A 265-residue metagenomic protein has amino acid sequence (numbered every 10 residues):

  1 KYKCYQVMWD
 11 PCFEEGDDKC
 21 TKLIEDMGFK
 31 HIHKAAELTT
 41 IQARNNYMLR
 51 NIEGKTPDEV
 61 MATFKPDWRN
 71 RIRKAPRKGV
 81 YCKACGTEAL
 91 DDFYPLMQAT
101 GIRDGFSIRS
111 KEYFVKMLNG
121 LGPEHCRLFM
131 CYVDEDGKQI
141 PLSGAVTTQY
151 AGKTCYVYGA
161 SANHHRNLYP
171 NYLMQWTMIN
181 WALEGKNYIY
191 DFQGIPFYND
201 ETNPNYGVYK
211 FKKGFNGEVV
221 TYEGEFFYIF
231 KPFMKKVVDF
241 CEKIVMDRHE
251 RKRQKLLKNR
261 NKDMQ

Functional and structural regions predicted by a protein language model:
K1, M117-N119, P123-P232, K236: Aromatic (often tryptophan-rich) hydrophobic motifs at membrane interfaces
K3, G137, K258-N261: Short, flexible coil/linker elements and helix-boundary hinge sites characteristic of intrinsically disordered
K3-C12: Divalent metal-dependent hydrolysis catalytic cores, especially in the metallo-beta-lactamase
Y5, V80, N187-Y188: A structural micro-motif
P11-N167: A conserved beta-strand-loop-helix scaffold within acyl/acetyltransferase catalytic domains
M27-K55, G185, I189-Q265: Active-site/acyl-donor-binding loops of N-acyltransferases
G28-I32, R69-R73, D104-S107, H165 (+6 more regions): Short, surface-exposed linear patches
